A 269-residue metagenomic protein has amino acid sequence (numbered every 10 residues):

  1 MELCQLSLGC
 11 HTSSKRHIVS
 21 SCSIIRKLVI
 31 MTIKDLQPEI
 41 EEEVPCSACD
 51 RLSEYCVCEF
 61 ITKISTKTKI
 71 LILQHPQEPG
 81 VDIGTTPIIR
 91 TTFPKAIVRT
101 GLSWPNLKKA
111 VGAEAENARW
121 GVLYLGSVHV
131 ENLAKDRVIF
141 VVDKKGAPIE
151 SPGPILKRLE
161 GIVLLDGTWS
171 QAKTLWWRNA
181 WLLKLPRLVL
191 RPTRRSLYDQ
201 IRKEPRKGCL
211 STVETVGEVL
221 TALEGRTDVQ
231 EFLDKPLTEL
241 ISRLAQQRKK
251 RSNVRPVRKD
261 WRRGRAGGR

Functional and structural regions predicted by a protein language model:
T12, I18-V19: Short hydrophobic alpha-helical segments enriched in small aliphatic residues
E42, L52, T66: Short metal-coordination and nucleic-acid-contact micro-motifs, chiefly zinc-binding Cys/His arrays
C46-C49: Short cysteine-rich clusters marking metal-coordination/redox-active sites
T68-K108, R119: Extended interfacial segments that mediate partner engagement and assembly in macromolecular machines
T86-T92, A115, R178-L182: Short, solvent-exposed amphipathic alpha-helical segments in soluble enzyme and RNA/protein-processing domains
P94-T174: S-adenosyl-L-methionine/SAH cofactor-binding core of RNA-modifying enzymes
G161-I162, W169-R269: C-terminal folded domains that constitute the principal catalytic or ligand-binding module of multi-domain proteins
